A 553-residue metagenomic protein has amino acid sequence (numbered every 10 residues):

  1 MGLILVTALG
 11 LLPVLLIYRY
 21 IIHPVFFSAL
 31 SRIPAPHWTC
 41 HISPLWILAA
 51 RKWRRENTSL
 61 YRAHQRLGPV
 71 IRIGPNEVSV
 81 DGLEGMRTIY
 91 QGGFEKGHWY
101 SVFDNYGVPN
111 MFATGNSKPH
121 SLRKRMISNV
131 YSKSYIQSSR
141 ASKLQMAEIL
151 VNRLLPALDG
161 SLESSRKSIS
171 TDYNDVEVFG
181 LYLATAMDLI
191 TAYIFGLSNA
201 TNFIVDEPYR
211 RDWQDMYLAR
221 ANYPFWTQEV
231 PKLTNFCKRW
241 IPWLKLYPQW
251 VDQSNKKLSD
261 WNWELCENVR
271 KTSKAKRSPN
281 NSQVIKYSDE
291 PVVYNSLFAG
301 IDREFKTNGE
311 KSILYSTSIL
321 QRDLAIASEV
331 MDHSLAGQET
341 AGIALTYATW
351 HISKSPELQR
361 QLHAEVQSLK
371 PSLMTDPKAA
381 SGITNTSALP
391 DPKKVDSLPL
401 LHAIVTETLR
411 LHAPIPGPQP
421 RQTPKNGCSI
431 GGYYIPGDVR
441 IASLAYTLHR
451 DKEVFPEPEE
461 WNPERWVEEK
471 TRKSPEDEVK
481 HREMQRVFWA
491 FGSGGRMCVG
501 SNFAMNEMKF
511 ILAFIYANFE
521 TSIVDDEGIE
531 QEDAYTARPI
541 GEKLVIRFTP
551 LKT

Functional and structural regions predicted by a protein language model:
G2, P539-T553: C-terminal helix/juxtamembrane-tail motif
G2-L122, E148-I149, T185, Q253-K257 (+3 more regions): N-terminal membrane-proximal hinge/A-helix region immediately C-terminal to the signal-anchor transmembrane segment
G97-D104, S139-L345, V366: Cytochrome P450 heme-thiolate monooxygenase catalytic core
N199-A200, P356-Q359, K473, E483-M484 (+2 more regions): Cytochrome P450 heme-binding "Cys pocket" and the immediately downstream C-terminal segment
R211-M216, K354-P414, P436-G437, N462 (+1 more regions): Cytochrome P450 I-helix active-site segment
T340-S353, I511: Short, small-residue alpha-helix embedded
T408, I435-D438, W461, G494 (+2 more regions): Hydrophobic, well-ordered secondary-structure elements that form the walls of internal hydrophobic environments
S443-E478: Conserved cytochrome P450 K-helix/beta-meander segment immediately N-terminal to the heme-binding cysteine loop
